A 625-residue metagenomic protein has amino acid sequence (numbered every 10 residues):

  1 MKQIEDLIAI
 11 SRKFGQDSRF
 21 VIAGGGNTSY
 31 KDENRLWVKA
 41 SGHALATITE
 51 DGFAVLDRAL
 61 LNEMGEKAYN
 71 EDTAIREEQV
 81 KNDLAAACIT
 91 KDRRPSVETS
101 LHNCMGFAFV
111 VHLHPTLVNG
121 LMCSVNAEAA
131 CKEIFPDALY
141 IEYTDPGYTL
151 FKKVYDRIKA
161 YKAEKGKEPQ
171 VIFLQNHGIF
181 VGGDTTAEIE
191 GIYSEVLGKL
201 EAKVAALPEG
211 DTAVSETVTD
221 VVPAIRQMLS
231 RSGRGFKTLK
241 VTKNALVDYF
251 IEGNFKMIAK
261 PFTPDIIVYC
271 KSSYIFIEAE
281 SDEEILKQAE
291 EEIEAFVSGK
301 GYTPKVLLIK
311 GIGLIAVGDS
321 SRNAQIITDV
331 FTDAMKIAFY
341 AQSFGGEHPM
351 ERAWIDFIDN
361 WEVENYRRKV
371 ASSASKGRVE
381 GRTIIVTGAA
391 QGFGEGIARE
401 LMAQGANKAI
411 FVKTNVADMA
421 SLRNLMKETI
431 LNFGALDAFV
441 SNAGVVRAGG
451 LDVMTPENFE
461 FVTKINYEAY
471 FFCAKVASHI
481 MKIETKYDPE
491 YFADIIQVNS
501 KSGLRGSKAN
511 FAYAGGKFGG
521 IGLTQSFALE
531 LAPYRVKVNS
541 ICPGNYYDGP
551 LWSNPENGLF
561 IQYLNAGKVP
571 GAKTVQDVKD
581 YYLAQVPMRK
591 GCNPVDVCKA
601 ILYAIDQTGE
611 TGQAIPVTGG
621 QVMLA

Functional and structural regions predicted by a protein language model:
A390-Q391: Conserved glycine-rich cofactor-binding loop
V440, A532, K537, E610-Q613: Short, small/polar-rich loop/turn modules that mediate ligand/substrate recognition or access, typified
G450-L451, N458-E460, Y582: Substrate-binding pocket helix/loop in short-chain dehydrogenase/reductase
A474, G516, T524: Active-site helix of classical SDR
H479, L529-E530: Alpha-helical segment proximal to the catalytic Tyr-Lys
S500: Residue(s) in the substrate-gating loop at a strand-loop-helix junction that position the organic substrate next
K590-V617, V622: C-terminal substrate-recognition "lid" of short-chain dehydrogenase/reductases
